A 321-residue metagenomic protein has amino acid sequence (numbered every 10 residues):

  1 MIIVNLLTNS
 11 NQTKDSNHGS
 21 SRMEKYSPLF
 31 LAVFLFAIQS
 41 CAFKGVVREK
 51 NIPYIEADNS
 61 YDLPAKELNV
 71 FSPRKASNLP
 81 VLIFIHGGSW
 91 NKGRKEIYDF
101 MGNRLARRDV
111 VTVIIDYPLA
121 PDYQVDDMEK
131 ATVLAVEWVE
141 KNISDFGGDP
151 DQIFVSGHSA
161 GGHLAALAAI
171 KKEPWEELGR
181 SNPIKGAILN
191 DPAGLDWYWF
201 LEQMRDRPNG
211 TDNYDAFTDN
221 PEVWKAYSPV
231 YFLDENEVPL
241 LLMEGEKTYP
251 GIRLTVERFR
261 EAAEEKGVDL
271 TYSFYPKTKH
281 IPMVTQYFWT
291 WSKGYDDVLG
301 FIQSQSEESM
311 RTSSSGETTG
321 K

Functional and structural regions predicted by a protein language model:
A42-K75: N-terminal cap/lid segment of alpha/beta-hydrolase-fold proteins
N78-G87: Short beta-strand element of the alpha/beta-hydrolase
G93-I97, M101, V113-P150, Y287-W291: Catalytic nucleophile-loop/oxyanion-hole region of alpha/beta-hydrolase and closely related hydrolase-like folds
K141-D145, D149-L201: Primarily recognizes the serine-hydrolase "nucleophile elbow" in alpha/beta-hydrolase and SGNH/GDSL folds
Y198-F232: Mobile cap/lid helix-loop segments that gate and shape the active-site cleft of serine hydrolases
L241-T248: Conserved strand-to-loop "acid loop" that flanks and positions the catalytic carboxylate
M243, E257-R260, E264-K321: C-terminal catalytic histidine-bearing segment of alpha/beta-hydrolase fold enzymes
Y249-E257: Conserved alpha/beta-hydrolase "acid-adjacent" motif
